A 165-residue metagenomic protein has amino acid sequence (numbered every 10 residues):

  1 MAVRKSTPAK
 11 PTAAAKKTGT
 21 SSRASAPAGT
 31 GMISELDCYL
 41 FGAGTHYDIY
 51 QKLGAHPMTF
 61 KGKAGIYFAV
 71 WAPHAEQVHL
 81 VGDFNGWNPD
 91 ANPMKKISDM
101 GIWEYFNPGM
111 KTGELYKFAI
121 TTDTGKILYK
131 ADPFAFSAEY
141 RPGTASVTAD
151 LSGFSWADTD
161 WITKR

Functional and structural regions predicted by a protein language model:
A2-K63, I97-R165: The feature marks proteins involved in alpha-glucan
A64-F68: Structural beta-strand segments of beta-rich domains
W71-V78: Short proline/glycine-enriched turn/loop motifs at strand-loop junctions of beta-rich domains
H74, N88, T112-E114: Short loop/turn segments at connectors of secondary-structure elements within structured domains
V78-L80, Y116: Short beta-strand elements bearing conserved aromatic residues within extracellular beta-rich modules
D83-N88, D123: Change "in extracellular beta-sheet-rich domains … of secreted and cell-surface proteins" to "in beta-sheet-rich domains
P89-S98: Short, surface-exposed loop motifs enriched in S/T, G, D/E and P with embedded aromatic residues
